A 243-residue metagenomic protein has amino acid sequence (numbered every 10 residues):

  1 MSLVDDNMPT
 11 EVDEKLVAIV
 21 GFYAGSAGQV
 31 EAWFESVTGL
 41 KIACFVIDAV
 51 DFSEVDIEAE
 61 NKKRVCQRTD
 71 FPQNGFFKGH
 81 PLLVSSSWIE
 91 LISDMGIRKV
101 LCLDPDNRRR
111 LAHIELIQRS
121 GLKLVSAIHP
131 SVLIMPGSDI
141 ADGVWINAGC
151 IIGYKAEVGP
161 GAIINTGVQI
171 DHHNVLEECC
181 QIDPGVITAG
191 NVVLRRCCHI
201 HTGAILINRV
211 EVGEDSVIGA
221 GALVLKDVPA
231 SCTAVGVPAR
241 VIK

Functional and structural regions predicted by a protein language model:
M1-A127: Terminal amphipathic alpha-helical/low-complexity segments used for targeting or macromolecular assembly
A127-V235, A239-I242: Structural signal for interior beta-strand "rungs" in well-ordered beta-sheet cores of soluble enzyme domains
